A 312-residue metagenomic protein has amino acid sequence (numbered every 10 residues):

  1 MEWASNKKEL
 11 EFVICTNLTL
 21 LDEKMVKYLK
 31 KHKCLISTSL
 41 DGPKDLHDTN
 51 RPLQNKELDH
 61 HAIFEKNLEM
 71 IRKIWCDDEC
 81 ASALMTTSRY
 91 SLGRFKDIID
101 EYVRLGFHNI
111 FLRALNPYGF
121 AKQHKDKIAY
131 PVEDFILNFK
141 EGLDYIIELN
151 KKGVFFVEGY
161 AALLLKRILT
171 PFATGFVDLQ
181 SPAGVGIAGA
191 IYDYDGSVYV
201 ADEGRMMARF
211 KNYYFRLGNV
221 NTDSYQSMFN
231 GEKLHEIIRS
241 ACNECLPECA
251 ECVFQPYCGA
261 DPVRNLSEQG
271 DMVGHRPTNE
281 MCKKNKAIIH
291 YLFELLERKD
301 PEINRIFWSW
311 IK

Functional and structural regions predicted by a protein language model:
M1-L46, L53-I63, M70, M85-D97: Canonical radical SAM enzyme core domain
K8, H32-K33, D77, G106 (+1 more regions): Short loop/turn motifs at secondary-structure junctions
K30, E69, V103, F229-N230 (+1 more regions): Alpha-helix boundary recognition
D45-E65, E69, K73-G186, I191 (+2 more regions): Radical SAM enzyme [4Fe-4S]-AdoMet core and its adjacent flexible, acidic and glycine-rich loops/tails across
A201: Short acidic/histidine-rich active-site segments
A208-K312: Flexible mid-to-C-terminal extensions adjoining Fe-S/redox cofactors in radical SAM and related proteins
